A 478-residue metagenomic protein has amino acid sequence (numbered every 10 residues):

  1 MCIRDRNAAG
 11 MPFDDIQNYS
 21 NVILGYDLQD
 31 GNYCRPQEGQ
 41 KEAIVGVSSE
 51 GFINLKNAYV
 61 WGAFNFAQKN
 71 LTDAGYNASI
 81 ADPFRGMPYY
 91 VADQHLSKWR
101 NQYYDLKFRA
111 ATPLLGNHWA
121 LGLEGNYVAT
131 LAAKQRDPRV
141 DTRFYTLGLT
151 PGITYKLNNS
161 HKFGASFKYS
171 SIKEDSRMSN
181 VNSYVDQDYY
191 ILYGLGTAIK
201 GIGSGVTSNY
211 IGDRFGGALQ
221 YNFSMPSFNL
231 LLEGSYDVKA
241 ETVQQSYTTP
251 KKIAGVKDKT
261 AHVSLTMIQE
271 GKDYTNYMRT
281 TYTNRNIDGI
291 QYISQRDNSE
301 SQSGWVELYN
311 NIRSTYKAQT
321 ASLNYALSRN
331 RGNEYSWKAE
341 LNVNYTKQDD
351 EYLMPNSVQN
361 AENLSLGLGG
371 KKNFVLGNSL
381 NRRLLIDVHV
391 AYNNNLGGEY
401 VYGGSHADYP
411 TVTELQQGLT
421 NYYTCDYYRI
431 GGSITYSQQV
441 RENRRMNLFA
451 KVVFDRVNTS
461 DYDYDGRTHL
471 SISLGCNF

Functional and structural regions predicted by a protein language model:
M1-D5: Conserved small/polar residues in nucleotide/adenosyl-binding loops
S20-L28, G62-Q68, L123-A129, A165-S171 (+8 more regions): Transmembrane beta-barrel strands of outer-membrane/channel proteins
N32-Q37, D73-S79, A132-V140, S176-N182 (+5 more regions): Outer-membrane beta-barrel translocator domains and adjoining extracellular loop/strand segments of Gram-negative
Q37-A43, S97-R100, R139-R143, T207-D213 (+5 more regions): Replace "Gram-negative outer membrane beta-barrel proteins" with "bacterial and organellar outer membrane beta-barrel
V47-I53, L106-T112, L149-Y155, G217-F223 (+7 more regions): Residues on the lipid-exposed face of transmembrane beta-strands in outer-membrane beta-barrel proteins
L55-A58, L114-N117, K156-S160, S224-P226 (+4 more regions): Outer-membrane beta-barrel channels and translocator barrels
N159, G466-F478: Outer-membrane beta-barrel "beta-signal"
T197-L341: Long, internal scaffold/assembly segments composed of regular secondary structure
